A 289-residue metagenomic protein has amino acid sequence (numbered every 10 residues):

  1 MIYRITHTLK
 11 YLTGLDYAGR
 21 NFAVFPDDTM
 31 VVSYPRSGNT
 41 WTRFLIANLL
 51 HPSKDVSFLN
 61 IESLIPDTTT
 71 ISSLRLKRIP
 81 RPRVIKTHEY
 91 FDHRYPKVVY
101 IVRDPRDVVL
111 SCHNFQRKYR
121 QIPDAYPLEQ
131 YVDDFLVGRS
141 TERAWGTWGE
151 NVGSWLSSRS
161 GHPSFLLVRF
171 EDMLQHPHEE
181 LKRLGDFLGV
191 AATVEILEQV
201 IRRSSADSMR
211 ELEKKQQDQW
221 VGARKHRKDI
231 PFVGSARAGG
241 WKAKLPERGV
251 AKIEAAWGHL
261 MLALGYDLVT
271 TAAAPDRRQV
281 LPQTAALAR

Functional and structural regions predicted by a protein language model:
M1-V168, H178-L181, R227, F232-R289: PAPS-dependent sulfotransferase catalytic domain
V56-F58, G189-Q199, M209, L268-T271: Short, surface-exposed acidic
M173: Conserved FAD/dinucleotide-binding core of flavoprotein oxidoreductases
P177-T193: NTP-dependent small-molecule kinase module
E179, I196, S204-A206: Mid-to-C-terminal catalytic subdomains of enzymes that bind/position adenosyl phosphate moieties or nucleic-acid
V200-A206, E247-V250: C-terminal anion-handling pockets and recognition modules
R202-K228: Short acidic/His-enriched helical or mixed secondary-structure segments at domain edges of catalytic enzymes and some
